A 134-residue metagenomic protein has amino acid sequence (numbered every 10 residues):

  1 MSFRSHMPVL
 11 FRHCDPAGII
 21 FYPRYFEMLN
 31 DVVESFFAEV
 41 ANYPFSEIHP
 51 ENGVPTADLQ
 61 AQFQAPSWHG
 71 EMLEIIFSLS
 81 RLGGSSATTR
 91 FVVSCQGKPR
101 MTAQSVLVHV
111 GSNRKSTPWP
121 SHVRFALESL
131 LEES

Functional and structural regions predicted by a protein language model:
M1-T56, G111-S134: Hot-dog-fold acyl-thioester-processing enzymes
F3, W68-H69, S80-S134: HotDog/MaoC-like acyl-thioester-processing domains
I20-F21, Q62, E74, V92 (+2 more regions): Conserved beta-strand segments that form the floor/walls of ligand-binding pockets within enzyme and binding domains
F36-R81, A87, M101-T102, V108: Hydrophobic beta-strand-centered segment that forms part of the acyl-chain substrate-binding groove
